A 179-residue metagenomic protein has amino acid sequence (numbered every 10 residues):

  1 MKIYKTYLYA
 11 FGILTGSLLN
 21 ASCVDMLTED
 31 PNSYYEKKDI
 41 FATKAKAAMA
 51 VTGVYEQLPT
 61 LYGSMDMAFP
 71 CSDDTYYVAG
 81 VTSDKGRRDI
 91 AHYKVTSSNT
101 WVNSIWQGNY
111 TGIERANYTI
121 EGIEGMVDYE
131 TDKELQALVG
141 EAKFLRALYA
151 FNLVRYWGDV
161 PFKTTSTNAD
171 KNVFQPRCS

Functional and structural regions predicted by a protein language model:
M1-N32: Bacterial Sec-dependent N-terminal signal peptides
F11, E36, D74-Y77, S98-W101: Primarily recognizes Gram-negative and organellar outer-membrane beta-barrels
C23-P70, T75: Membrane-proximal, proline-rich intrinsically disordered regions
D25, Y62-G63, Y77-S83, L153-F162: Proline-centered turn/helix-capping motifs that create local helix->coil transitions or kinks
N32-E36, K94-S97, T164-K171: Short linear capping/connector segments at secondary-structure termini
D39-I40, P161, V173: Conserved beta-strand positions that form and line the central face of beta-propeller blades
A48, T52, E56-T60, K85-W157 (+2 more regions): Conserved, well-structured interaction surfaces
D66-M67, Y129, F162-T165: Short, hydrophobic secondary-structure boundary micro-motifs
